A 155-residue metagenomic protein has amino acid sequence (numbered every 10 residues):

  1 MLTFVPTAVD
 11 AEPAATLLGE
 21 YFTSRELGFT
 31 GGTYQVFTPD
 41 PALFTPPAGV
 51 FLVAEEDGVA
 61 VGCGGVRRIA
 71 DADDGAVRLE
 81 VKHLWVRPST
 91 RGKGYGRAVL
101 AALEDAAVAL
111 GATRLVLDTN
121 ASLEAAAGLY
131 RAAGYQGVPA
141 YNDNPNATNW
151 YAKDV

Functional and structural regions predicted by a protein language model:
L2-R78, K82, R87-P88, L100-A102 (+3 more regions): Acetyl-CoA-dependent GNAT
E12, K93, E124: Loop/helix-junction capping segments adjacent to catalytic residues or to phosphate/diphosphate-binding pockets
E20, T113-G134, P139-V155: C-terminal "cap" of GNAT-fold acetyltransferases
G58, G94-G96, G111: Conserved G/P- and acidic residue-centered "switch" motifs that form tight phosphate/ATP-binding loops in soluble
G62-G65, G92-G96, G134: Glycine-centered flexibility sites
R87-S89, K93, A121: Active-site acidic-Proline motif in GNAT/NAT acetyltransferases
G92, D105-A109, A132, Q136: Conserved amphipathic alpha-helical interaction elements at protein-protein interfaces in regulatory, energy-coupling
L100, A106-T119: Conserved GNAT acetyl-CoA-binding A-motif
